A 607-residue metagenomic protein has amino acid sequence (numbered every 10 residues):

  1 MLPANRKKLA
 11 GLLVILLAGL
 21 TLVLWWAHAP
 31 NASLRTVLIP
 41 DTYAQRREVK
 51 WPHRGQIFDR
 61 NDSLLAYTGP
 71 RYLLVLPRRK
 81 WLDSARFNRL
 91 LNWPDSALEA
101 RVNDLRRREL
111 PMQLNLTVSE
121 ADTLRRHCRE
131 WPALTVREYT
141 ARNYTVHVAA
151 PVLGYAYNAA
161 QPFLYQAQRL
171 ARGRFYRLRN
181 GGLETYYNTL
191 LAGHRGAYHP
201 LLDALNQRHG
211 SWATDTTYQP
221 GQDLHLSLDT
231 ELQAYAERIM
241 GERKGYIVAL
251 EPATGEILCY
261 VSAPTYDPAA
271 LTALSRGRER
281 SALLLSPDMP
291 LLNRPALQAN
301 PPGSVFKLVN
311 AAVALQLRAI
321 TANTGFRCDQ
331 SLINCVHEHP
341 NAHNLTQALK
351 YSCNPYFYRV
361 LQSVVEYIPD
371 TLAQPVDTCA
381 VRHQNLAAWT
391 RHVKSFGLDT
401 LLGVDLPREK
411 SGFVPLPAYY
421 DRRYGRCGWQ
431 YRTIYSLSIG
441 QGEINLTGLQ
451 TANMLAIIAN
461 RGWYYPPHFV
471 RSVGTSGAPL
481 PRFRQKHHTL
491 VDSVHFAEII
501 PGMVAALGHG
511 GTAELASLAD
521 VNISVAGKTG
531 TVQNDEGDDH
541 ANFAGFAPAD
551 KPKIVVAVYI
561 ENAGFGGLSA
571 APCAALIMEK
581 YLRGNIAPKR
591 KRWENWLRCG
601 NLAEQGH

Functional and structural regions predicted by a protein language model:
M1-S275, A299, A322, N385-S395 (+3 more regions): Periplasmic/cell-envelope proteins involved in peptidoglycan metabolism and beta-lactam response
A66, D203-W212, A253-V305, V309-G566 (+2 more regions): Beta-lactam-recognizing serine transpeptidase/beta-lactamase-like catalytic domain environment
